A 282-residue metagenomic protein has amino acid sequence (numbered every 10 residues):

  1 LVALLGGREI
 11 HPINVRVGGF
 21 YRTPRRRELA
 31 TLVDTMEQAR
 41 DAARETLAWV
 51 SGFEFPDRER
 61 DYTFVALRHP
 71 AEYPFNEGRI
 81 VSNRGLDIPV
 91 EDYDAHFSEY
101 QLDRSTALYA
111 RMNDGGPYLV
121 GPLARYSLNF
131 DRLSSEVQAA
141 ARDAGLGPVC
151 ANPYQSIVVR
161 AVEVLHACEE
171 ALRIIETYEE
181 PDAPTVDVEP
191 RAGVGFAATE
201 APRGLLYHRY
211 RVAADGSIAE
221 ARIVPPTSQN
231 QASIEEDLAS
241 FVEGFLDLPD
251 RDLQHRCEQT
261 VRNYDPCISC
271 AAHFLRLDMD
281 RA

Functional and structural regions predicted by a protein language model:
L1-R203, P225-A282: Active-site bordering "gate/hinge" segments that shape substrate access to catalytic or cofactor-binding pockets
A197, L206-P225: Short beta-strand elements
